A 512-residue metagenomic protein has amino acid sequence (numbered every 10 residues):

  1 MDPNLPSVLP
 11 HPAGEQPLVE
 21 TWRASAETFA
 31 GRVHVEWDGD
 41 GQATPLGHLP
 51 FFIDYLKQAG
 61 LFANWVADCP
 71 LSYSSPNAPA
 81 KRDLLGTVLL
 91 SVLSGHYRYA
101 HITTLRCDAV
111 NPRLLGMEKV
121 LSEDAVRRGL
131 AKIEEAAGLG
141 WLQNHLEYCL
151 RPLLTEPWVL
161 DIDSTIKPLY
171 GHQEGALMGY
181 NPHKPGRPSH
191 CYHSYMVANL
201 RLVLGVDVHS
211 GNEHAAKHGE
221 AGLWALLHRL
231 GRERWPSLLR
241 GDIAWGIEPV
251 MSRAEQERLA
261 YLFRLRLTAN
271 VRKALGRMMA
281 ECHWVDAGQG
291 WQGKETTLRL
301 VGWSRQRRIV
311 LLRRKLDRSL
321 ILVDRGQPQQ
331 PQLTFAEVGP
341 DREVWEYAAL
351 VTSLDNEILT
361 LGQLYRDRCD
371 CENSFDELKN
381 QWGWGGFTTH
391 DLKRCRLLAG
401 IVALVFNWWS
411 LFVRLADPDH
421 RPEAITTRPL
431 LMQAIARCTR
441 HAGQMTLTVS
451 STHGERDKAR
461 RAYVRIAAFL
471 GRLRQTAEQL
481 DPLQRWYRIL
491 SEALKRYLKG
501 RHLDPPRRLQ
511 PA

Functional and structural regions predicted by a protein language model:
M1-R187, Y192-R232, A436-A512: Dynamic "connector" segments at or just before major functional cores
D2-N4, E20-G31, V35, A260-N380 (+1 more regions): An anionic, glycine-rich sequence signature occurring as long contiguous blocks
S74-D83, P340, T389-L398: Structural motif
I102, I166, D286, I358-I401 (+1 more regions): Short amphipathic alpha-helical "interface-anchor" segments enriched in bulky aromatics
P236-G246: Acidic/histidine-rich, metal-coordinating catalytic segments
M251-A260: Short, surface-exposed basic-aromatic patches at helix termini and helix-loop junctions that form
G385-V449: Basic, amphipathic alpha-helical segments enriched in Lys/Arg and hydrophobic/aromatic residues
